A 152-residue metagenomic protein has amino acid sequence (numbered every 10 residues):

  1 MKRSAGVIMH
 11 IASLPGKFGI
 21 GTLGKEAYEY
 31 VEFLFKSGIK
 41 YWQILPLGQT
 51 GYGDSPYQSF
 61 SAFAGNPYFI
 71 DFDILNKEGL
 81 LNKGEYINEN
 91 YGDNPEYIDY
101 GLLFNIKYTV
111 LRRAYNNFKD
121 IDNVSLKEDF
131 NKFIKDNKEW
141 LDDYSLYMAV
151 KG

Functional and structural regions predicted by a protein language model:
K2-G152: Acidic/aromatic-lined carbohydrate-recognition and catalytic surfaces of CAZymes acting on diverse glycans
